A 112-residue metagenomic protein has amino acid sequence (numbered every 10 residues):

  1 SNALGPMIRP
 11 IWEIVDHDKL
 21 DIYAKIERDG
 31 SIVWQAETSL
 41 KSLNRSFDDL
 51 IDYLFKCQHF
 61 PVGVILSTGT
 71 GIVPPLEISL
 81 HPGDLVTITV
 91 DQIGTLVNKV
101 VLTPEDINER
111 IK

Functional and structural regions predicted by a protein language model:
S1-K112: Catalytic-pocket segment enriched in acidic/His residues
